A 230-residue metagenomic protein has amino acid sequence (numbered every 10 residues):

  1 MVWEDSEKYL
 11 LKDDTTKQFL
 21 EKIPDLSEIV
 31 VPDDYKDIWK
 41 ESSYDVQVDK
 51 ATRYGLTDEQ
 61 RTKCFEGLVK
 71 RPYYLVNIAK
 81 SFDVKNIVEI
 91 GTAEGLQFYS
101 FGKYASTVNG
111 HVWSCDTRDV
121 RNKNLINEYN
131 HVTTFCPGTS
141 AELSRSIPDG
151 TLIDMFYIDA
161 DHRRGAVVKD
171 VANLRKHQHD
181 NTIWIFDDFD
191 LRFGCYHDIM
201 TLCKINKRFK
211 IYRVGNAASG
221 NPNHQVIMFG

Functional and structural regions predicted by a protein language model:
M1-Y157, D161-G230: A short alpha-helical cap/connector motif
